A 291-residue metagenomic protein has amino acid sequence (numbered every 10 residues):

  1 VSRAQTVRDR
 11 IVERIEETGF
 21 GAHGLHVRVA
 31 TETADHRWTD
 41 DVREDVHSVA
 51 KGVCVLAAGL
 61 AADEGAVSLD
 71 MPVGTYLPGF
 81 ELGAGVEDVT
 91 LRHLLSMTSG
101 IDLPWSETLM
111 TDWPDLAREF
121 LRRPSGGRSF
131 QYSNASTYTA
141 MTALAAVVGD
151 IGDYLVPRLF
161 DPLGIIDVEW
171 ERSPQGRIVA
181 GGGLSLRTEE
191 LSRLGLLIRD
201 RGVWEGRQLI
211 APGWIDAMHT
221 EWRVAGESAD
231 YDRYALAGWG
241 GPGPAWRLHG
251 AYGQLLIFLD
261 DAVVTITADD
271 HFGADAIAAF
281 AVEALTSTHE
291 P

Functional and structural regions predicted by a protein language model:
T6-D41, Q254-T265: A short, well-structured edge-of-sheet supersecondary motif
H23-V27, E32, I101-F130, D150-V168: Short, charged, amphipathic alpha-helices and their helix-cap/turn boundaries
D45-D70, L94, A140-L144, L194 (+1 more regions): Active-site SXXK
E64-M97, I101, A146-L186: Active-site helix/loop module of the DD-peptidase/beta-lactamase fold, centered on the serine-lysine SxxK catalytic
E81-E107, E119-L121, S125-S129, S133-Y138 (+1 more regions): Conserved catalytic neighborhood of penicillin-recognizing serine enzymes
S136-A143, G182-V203, Q254-D269: Active-site-proximal alpha-helical segments within enzyme catalytic domains
I166-E169, P212-I266, H271-A274: Active-site Gly/Thr loop motif
D275-P291: Short, gly/Ser/Thr-rich active-site loops of penicillin-recognizing serine hydrolases
